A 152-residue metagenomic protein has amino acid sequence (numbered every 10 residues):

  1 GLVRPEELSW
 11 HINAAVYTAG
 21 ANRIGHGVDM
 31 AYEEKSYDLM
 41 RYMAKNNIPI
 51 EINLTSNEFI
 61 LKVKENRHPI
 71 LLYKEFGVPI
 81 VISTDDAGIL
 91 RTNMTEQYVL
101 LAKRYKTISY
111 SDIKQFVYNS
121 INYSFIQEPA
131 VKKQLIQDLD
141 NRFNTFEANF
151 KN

Functional and structural regions predicted by a protein language model:
G1-I60: Active-site core of metal-dependent hydrolases
G1-P5, V78-M94: Short acidic/histidine-rich active-site segments
E7-G25, L72-I80, Q97-Q115: Structural recognition of alpha->loop->beta junctions
A14-A19, S36-D38, K45-P49, N66-R67 (+5 more regions): Domain-wide signal for the mature, well-folded portions of proteins, strongly enriched in nucleus-encoded organellar
I24, I50, Y73, D85 (+1 more regions): Hydrophobic, well-ordered secondary-structure elements that form the walls of internal hydrophobic environments
M30-A31, N57-V63, A87-I89, R104-I108: Short, contiguous acidic/charged loop-to-helix segments that flank catalytic cores in large enzymes
V63-E75, I89-Q97: Flexible glycine/proline-rich, aromatic-decorated loop/lid segments
E96, K106-N152: Mid-to-C-terminal alpha-helical segments outside catalytic/metal-binding sites
